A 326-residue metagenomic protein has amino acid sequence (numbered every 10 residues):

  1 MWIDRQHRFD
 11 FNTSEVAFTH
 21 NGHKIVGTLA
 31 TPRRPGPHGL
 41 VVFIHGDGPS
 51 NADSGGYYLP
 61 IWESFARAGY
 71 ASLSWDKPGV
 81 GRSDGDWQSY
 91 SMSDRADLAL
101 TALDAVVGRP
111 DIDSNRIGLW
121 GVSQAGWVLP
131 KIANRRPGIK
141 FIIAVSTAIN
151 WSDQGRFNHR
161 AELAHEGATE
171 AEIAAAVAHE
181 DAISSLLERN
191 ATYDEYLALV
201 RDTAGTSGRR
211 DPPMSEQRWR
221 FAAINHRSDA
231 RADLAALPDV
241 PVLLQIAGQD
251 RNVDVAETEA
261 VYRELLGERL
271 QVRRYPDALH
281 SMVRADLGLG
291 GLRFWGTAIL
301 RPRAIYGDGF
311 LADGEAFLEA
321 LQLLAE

Functional and structural regions predicted by a protein language model:
W2-G36: N-terminal cap/lid segment of alpha/beta-hydrolase-fold proteins
P37-G46: Short beta-strand element of the alpha/beta-hydrolase
S50-I61, K77, A256: The serine-hydrolase catalytic nucleophile loop
W62-R82: Conserved alpha/beta-hydrolase
Y90-R109: Alpha/beta-hydrolase active-site loop
I143-A236: Accessory cap/linker subdomain of secreted extracellular hydrolases
L237, L244-I246: Short beta-strand/loop motif that positions the catalytic acidic residue of the alpha/beta-hydrolase fold
V253-E264: Short alpha-helix in the alpha/beta-hydrolase fold that links the catalytic acid
